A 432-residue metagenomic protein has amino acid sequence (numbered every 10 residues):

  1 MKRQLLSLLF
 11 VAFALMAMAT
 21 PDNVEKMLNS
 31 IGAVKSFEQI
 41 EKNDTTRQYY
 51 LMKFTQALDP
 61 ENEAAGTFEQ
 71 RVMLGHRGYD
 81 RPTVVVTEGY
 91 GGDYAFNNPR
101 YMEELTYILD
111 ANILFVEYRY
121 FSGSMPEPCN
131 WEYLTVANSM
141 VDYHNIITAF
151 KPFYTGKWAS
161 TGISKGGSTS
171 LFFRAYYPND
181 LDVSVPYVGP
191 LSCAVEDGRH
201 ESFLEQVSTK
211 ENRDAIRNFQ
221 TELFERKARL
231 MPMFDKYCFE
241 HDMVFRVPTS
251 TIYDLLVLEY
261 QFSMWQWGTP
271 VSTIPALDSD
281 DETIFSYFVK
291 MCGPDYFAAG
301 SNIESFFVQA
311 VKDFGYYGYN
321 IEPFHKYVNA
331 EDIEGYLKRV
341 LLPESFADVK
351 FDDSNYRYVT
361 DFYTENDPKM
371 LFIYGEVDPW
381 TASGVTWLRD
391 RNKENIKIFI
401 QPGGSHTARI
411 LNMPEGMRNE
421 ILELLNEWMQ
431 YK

Functional and structural regions predicted by a protein language model:
A19-A111, E415-K432: Catalytic-loop region of hydrolases
T106-G123: Conserved alpha/beta-hydrolase
Y133-P152: Alpha/beta-hydrolase active-site loop
Y154-S164: Alpha/beta-hydrolase fold nucleophile elbow
G167-P178, S184: Short glycine-enriched nucleophile-adjacent loop and the immediately C-terminal alpha-helix near the catalytic center
D180-Y237: A catalytic-pocket lid/entrance helix-loop region that shapes and gates access to the active site across common
K236-F351: Alpha/beta-hydrolase fold active-site neighborhood
F372-Y374: Short beta-strand/loop motif that positions the catalytic acidic residue of the alpha/beta-hydrolase fold
